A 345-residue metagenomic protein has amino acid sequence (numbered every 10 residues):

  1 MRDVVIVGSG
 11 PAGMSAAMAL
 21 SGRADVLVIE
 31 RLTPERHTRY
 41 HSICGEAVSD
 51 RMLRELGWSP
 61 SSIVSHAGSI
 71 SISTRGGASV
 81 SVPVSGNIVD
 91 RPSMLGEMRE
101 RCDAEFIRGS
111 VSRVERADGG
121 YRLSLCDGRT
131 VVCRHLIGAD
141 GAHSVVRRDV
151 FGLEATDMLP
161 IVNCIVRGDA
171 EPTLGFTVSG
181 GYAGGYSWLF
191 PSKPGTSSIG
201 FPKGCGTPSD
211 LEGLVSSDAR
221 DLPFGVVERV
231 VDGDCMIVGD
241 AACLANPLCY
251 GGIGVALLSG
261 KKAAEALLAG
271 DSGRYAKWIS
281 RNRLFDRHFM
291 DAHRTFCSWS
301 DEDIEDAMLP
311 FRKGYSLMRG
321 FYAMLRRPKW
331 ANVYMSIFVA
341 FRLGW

Functional and structural regions predicted by a protein language model:
V5, S9, M18-Y40: Glycine-rich FAD pyrophosphate-binding loop
V7, G138-A139, I237: Redox-cofactor binding/interface segments in oxidoreductases and associated redox assembly factors
G13-M14: N-terminal Rossmann-fold NAD(P) dinucleotide-binding loop
L32-L56: Conserved N-terminal glycine-rich FAD pyrophosphate-binding loop of Rossmann-like flavoproteins
R51-D149, A155-L159: Conserved N-terminal helical subregion
V111-R113, T130, P202-A269, G273-I279: FAD/FMN-dependent oxidoreductases across multiple families
A142-S209: Conserved FAD-binding catalytic core of PHBH/FMO-like flavoproteins
L268-W345: C-terminal helical "tail/cap" subdomain of flavin- and related membrane-associated enzymes
